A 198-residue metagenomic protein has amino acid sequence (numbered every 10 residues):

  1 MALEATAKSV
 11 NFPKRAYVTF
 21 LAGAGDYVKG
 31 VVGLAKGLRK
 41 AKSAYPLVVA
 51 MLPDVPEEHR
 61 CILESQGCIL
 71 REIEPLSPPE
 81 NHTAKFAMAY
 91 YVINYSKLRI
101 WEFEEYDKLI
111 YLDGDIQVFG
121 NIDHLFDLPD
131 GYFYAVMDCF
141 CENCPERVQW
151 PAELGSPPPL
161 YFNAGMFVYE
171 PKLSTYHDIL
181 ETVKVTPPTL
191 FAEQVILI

Functional and structural regions predicted by a protein language model:
M1-I198: Glycosyltransferase catalytic domains, chiefly GT-A lineage
